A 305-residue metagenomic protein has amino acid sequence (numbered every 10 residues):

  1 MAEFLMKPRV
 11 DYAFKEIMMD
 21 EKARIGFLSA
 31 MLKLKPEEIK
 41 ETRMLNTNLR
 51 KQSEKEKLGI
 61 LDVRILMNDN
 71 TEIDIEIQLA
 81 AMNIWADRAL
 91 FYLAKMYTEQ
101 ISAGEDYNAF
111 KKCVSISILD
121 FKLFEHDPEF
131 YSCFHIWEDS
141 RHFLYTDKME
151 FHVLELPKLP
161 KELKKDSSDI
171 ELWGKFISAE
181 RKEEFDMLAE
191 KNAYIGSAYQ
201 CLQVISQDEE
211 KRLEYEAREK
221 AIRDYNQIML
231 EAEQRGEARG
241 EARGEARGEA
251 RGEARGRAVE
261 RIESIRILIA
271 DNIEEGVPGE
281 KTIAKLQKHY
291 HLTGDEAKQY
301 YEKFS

Functional and structural regions predicted by a protein language model:
M1-S305: Elongated, amphipathic alpha-helical interaction scaffolds
